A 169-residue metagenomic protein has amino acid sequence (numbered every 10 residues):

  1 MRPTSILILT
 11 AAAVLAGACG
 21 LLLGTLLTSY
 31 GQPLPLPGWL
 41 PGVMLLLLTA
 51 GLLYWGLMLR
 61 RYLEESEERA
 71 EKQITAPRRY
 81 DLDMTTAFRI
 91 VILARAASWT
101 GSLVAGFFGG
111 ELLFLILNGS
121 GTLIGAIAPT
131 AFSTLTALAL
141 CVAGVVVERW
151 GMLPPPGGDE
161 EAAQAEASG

Functional and structural regions predicted by a protein language model:
M1-G17, M152-G169: Low-complexity intrinsically disordered segments
M1-T49, G109-G110, L115, S120 (+1 more regions): Long, highly hydrophobic alpha-helical transmembrane signal-anchor segments
R2-S5, L117-E160: Alpha-helical transmembrane segments and their immediate juxtamembrane interface regions
A16-G20, L48, L52, T136 (+2 more regions): Alpha-helical transmembrane segments of multipass membrane proteins
G20, L52-G56, R60, G106 (+2 more regions): Alpha-helical transmembrane segments of polytopic integral membrane proteins, especially the permease/helical cores
W39-Y62, C141: Hydrophobic alpha-helical membrane-embedded segments
G56-A87: Membrane-helix interface/capping segments
Y80-G110: C-terminal halves and exits of single transmembrane alpha-helices
